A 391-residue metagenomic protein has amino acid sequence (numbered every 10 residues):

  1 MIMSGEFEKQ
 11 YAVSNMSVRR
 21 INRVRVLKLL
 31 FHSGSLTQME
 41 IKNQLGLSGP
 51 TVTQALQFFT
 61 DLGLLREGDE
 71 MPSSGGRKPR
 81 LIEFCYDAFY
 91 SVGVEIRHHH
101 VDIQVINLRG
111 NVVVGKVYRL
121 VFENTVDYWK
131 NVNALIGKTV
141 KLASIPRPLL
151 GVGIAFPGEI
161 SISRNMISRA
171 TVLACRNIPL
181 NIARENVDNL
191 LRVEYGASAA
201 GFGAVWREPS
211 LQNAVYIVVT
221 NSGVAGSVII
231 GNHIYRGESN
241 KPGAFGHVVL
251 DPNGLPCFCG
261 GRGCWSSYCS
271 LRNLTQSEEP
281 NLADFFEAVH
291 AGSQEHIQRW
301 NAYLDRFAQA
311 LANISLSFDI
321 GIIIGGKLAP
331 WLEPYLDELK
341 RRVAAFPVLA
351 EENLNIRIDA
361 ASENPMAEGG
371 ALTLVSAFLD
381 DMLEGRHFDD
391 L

Functional and structural regions predicted by a protein language model:
M1-K78, I82, M382-L391: Nucleotide/phosphate-binding catalytic cleft detector across ATP-hydrolyzing and phosphate-transferring enzymes
S4-G5, N15, R20, K28-F31 (+3 more regions): Glycine-rich phosphate-binding/hydrolytic loop that grips phosphoryl groups
E67-F89, Y195-Y216: Conserved phosphate-binding catalytic cores of ATP/NTP-utilizing and phosphoryl-transfer enzymes
G76-V114, V215-I230: Gly/Thr-rich phosphate-binding beta-strand-loop-beta motif of the actin/hexokinase/Hsp70
G115-V117, N181, E185-E295: Glycine/GP-enriched mid-protein hinge/lid loop-to-helix segment characteristic of carbohydrate kinases
K116-N213, P334-A345: Glycine-rich phosphate-binding loop and adjoining helix at the ATP-binding site of ATP-dependent phosphoryl-transfer
D127-I145, T275-E333, I358-D359, E363-M366: Adenine-nucleotide phosphate-binding core of ATP-dependent small-molecule kinases
